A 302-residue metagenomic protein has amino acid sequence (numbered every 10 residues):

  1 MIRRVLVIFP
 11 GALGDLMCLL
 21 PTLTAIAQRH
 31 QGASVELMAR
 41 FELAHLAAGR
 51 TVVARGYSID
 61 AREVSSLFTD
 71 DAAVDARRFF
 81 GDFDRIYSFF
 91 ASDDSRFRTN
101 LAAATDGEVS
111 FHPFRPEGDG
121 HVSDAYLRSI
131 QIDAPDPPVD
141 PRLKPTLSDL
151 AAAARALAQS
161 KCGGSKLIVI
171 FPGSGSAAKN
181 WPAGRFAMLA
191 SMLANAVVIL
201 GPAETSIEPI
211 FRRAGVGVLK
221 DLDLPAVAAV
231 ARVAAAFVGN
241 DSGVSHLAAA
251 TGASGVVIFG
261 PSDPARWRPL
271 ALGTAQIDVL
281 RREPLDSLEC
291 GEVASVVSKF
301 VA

Functional and structural regions predicted by a protein language model:
M1-A302: Catalytic machinery of carbohydrate-active enzymes, primarily nucleotide-sugar-dependent glycosyltransferases
